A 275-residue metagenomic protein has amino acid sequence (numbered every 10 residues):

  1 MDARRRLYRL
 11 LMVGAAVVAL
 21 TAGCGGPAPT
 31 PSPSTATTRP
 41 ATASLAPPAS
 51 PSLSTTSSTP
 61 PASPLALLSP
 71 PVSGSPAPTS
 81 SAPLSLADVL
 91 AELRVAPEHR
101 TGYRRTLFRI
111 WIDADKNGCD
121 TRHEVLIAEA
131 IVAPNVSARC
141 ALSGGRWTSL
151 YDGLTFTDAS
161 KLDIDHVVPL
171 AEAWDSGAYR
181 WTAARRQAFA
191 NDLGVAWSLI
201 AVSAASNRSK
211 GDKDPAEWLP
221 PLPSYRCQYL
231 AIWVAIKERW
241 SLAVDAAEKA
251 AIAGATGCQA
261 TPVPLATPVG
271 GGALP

Functional and structural regions predicted by a protein language model:
D2-G14: Bacterial N-terminal signal peptides that target proteins for export
L20-T21: Bacterial Sec-type N-terminal signal peptides, specifically the leucine/valine-rich hydrophobic h-region
C24-A28: Bacterial signal peptide processing site
T30-S80: Extracellular mucin-like PTS domains
S58-R105, L265, V269: Intrinsically disordered, low-complexity, Pro/Ser/Thr/Asn/Gly/Ala-rich spacer/linker segments adjacent to signal
R105-W111, E124-R146, L150, A183-F189: N-terminal post-signal-peptidase region of extra-cytosolic proteins
A114-G118: Acidic, glycine-anchored loop motifs typical of Ca2+
S149-P275: Domain-level detector of nuclease and nuclease-like folds in predominantly extracellular/periplasmic contexts
